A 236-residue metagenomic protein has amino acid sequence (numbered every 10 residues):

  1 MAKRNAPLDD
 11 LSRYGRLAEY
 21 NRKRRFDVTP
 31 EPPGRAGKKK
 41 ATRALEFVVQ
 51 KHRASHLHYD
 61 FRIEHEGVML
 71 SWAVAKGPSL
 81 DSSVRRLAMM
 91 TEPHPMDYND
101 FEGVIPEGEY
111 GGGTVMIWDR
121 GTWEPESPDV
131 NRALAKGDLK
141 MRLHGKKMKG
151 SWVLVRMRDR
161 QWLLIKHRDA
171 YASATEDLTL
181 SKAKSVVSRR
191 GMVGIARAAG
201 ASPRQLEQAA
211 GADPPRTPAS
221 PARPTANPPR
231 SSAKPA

Functional and structural regions predicted by a protein language model:
M1-A236: A charge-rich, low-complexity, intrinsically flexible signal that marks solvent-exposed coils, linkers, repeats
